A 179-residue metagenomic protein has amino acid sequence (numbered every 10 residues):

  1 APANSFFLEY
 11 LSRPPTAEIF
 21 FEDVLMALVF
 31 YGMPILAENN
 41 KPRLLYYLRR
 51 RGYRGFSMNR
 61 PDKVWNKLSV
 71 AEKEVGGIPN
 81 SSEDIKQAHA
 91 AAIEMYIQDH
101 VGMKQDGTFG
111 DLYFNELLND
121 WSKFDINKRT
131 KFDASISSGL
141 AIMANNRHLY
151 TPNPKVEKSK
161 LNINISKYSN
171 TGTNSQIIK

Functional and structural regions predicted by a protein language model:
P2-S122, Q176-K179: Mg2+-dependent endonuclease catalytic cores in nucleic-acid-processing enzymes, primarily RNase H-like
G32, N127, L149-P152: Generic secretory/membrane-interface signal
E116-N146: Extracellular low-complexity, Gly/Ser/Thr-rich intrinsically disordered linkers and protease-sensitive activation/hinge
F132, L140-K179: Acidic two-metal-ion nuclease catalytic site recognized across multiple nuclease folds, prominently DnaQ/RNase D-T
